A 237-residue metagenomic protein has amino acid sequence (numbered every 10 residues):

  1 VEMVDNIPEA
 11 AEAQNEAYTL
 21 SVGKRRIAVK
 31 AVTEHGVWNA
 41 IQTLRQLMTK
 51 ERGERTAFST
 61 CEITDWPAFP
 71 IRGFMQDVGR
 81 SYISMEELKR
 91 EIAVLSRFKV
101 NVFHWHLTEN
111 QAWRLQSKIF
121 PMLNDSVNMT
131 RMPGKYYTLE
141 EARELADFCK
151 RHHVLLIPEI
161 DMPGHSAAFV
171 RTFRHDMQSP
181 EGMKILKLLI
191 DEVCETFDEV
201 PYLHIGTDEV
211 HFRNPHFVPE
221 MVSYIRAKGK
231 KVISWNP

Functional and structural regions predicted by a protein language model:
V1-E2, K231-P237: Short, hydrophobic beta-strand segments that form beta-sheet elements in well-ordered domains
V1-F69: Contiguous, structured surface segment used for ligand recognition
A68-K228, V232: Substrate-binding cleft of carbohydrate-active enzyme catalytic domains
